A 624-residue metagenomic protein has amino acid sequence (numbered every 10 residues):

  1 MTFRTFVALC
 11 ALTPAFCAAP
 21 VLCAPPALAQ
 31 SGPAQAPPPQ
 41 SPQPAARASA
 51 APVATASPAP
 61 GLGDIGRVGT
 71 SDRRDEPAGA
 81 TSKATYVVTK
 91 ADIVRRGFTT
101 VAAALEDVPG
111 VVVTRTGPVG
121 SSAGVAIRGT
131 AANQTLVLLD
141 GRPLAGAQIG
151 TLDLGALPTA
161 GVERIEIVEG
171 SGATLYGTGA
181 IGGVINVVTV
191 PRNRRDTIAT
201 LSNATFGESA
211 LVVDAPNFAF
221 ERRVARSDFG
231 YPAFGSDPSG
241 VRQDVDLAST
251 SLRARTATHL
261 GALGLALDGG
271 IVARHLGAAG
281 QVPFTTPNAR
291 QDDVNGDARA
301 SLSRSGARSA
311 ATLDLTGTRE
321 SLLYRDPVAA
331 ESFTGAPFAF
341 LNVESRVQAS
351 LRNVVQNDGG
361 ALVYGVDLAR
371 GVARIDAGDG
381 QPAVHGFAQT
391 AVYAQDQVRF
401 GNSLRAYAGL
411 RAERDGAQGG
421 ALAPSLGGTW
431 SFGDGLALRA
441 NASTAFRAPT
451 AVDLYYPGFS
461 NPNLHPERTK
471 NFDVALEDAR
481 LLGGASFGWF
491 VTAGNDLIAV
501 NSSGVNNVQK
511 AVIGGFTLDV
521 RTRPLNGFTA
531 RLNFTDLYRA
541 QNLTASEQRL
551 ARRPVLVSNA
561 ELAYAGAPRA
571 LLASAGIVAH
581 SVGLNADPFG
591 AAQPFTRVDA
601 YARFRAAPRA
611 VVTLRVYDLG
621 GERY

Functional and structural regions predicted by a protein language model:
A8, S209-A215, T258, A551-Y624: Conserved C-terminal beta-signal and adjacent last beta-strands/turns of outer-membrane beta-barrel proteins
P33-V94, A102, A132: Short, acidic, small-residue-rich periplasmic hinge/interaction motif at the N-terminus of Gram-negative outer-membrane
A102, E106-P143, E163: Extracytoplasmic beta-strand/coil segments of soluble accessory domains associated with Gram-negative outer-membrane
R142-E169: Short acidic/polar hinge/loop motifs at secondary-structure boundaries that mediate gating or recognition
A173-T174, N186, R194, V213-D293: Periplasmic-side early beta-strands and strand-to-turn transitions of outer-membrane beta-barrels
S227, T312-D326, S431, L438-R439 (+2 more regions): Membrane-embedded beta-barrel scaffold of Gram-negative outer-membrane proteins
V372, Q381-A383, G416-L422, G428-W430 (+7 more regions): Surface-exposed extracellular loop regions of Gram-negative outer-membrane beta-barrel proteins, predominantly
R399-S403, W489-A493, N507-D587: Gram-negative outer-membrane beta-barrel transporters
